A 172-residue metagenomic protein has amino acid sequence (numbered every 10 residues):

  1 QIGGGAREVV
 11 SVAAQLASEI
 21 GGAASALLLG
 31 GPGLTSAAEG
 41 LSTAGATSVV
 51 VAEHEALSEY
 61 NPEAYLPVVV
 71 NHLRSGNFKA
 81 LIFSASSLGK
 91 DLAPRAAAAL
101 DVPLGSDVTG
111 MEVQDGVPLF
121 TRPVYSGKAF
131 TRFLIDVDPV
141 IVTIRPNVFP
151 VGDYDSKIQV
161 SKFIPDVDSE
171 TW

Functional and structural regions predicted by a protein language model:
Q1-W172: N-terminal glycine-rich FAD/FM-binding segment characteristic of electron-transfer flavoproteins
